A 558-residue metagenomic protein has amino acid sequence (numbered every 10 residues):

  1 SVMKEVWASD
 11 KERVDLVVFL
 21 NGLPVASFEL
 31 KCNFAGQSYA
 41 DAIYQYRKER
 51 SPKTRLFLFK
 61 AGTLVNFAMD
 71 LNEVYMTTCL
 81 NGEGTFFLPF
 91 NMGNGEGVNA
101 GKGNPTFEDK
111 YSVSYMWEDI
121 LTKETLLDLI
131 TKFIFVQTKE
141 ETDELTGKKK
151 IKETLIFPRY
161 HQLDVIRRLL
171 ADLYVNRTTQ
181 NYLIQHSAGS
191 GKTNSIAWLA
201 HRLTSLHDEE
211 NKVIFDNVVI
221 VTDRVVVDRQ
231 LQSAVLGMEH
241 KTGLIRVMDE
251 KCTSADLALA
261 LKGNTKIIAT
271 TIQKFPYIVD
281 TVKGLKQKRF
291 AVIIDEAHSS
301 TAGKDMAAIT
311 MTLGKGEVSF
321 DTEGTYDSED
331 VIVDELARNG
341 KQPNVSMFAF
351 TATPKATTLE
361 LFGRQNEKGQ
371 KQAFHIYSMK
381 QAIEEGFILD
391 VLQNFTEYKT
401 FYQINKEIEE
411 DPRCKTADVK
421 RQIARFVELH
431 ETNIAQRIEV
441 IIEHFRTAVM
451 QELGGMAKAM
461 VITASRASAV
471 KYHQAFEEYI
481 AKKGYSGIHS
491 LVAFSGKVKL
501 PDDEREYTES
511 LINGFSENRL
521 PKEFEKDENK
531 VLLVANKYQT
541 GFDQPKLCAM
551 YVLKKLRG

Functional and structural regions predicted by a protein language model:
S1-N217, V226, Q230-T242, G263 (+5 more regions): ATP-dependent helicase/translocase motor core
S112-V113, T357-M456, H473: Interdomain helical connector at the RecA1-RecA2 junction of SF1/SF2 helicase-like NTPases
I184-S187, D216-R224, M456-S465: Conserved RecA-like ASCE P-loop NTPase motor core of nucleic-acid helicases/translocases
L236-T281: Inter-Walker segment of RecA-like/P-loop motor cores
T265-E296, S300-M311, S328-L336, N513-P521 (+1 more regions): Conserved RecA-like ASCE ATPase "motif II neighborhood" in helicase/translocase motors
R289, L533-V534, Q539-K555: A short beta-strand element within the Helicase C-terminal
A302-V391: Post-DEXD/H (motif II) to motif III coupling segment of the RecA-like Helicase ATP-binding lobe
A424-V534: Conserved C-terminal RecA-like helicase domain
